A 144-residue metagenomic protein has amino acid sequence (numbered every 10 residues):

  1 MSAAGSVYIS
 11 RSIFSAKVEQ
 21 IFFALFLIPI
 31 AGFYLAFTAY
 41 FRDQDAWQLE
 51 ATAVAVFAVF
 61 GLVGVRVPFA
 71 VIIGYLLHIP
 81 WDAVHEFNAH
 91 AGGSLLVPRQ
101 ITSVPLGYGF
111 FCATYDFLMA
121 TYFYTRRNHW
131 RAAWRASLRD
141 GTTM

Functional and structural regions predicted by a protein language model:
M1, R11-S12, Q20-I28, T52-F69 (+1 more regions): Functional transmembrane or membrane-interface alpha-helices that line membrane-embedded catalytic, ligand-binding
Y8: Short, conserved "active-site rim" segments that organize catalytic pockets and cofactor/ligand binding
I13-V18, F37-A46, V65: Membrane-interface helix caps and helix-loop-helix hairpins in membrane proteins
L25-D43: Membrane-helix boundary elements
L49-A55, I73-L76: Hydrophobic core segments of alpha-helical transmembrane domains in multi-pass membrane proteins
Y75, I79, A83: Catalytic glutamate of the conserved HExxH
